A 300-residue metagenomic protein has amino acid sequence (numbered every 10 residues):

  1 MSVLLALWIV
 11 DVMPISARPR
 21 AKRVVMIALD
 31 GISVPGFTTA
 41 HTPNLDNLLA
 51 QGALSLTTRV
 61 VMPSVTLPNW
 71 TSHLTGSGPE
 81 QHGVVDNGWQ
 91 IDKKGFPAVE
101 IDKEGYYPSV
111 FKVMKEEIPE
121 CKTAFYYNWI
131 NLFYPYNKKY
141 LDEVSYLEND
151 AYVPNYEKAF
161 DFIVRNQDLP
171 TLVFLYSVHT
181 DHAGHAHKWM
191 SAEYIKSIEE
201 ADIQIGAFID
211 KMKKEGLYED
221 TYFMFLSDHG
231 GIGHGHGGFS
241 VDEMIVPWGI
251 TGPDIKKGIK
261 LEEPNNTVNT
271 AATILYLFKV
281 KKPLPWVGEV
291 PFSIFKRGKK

Functional and structural regions predicted by a protein language model:
S2-V24, L29-A50, E117, K122 (+2 more regions): …; additionally, a secondary subgroup of soluble metalloenzymes is captured
R18-A21, V34-V113: Active-site nucleophile/metal-coordination loop of metallo-enzymes that catalyze phosphate/sulfate and related
A21-S33, L48, H73, M114 (+5 more regions): Beta-strand elements within well-structured catalytic alpha/beta cores of enzymes that handle phosphate/sulfate esters
V25-M26, N44, E200-V241, I274: Metal-dependent active-site segment of extracytoplasmic phospho-/sulfohydrolases and closely related
G31-G36, R59-V60, T71, G95-D102 (+5 more regions): Second-shell loop/turn segments in exported
L74, F239-K281, R297: Substrate-binding rim/cap in mid-to-C-terminal beta-strand-loop elements of soluble/periplasmic
H82-V85, F96-Y152: Catalytic-site neighborhoods of secreted/periplasmic enzymes that process anionic sulfate/phosphate groups
W129-Y146, E157-I203, A207: Active-site His/acidic residue clusters
